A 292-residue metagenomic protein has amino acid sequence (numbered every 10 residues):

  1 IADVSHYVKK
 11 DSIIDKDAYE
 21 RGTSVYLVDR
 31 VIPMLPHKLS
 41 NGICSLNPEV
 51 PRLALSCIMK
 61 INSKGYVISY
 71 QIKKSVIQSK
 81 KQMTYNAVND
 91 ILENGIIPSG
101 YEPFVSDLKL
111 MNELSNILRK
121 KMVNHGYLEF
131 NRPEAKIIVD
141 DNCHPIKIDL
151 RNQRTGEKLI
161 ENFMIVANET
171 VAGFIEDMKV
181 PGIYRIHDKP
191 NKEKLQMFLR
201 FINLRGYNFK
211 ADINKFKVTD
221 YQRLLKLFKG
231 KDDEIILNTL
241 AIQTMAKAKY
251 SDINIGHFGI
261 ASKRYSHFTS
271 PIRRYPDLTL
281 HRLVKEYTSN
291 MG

Functional and structural regions predicted by a protein language model:
I1-G292: Electropositive polyanion-binding surfaces
